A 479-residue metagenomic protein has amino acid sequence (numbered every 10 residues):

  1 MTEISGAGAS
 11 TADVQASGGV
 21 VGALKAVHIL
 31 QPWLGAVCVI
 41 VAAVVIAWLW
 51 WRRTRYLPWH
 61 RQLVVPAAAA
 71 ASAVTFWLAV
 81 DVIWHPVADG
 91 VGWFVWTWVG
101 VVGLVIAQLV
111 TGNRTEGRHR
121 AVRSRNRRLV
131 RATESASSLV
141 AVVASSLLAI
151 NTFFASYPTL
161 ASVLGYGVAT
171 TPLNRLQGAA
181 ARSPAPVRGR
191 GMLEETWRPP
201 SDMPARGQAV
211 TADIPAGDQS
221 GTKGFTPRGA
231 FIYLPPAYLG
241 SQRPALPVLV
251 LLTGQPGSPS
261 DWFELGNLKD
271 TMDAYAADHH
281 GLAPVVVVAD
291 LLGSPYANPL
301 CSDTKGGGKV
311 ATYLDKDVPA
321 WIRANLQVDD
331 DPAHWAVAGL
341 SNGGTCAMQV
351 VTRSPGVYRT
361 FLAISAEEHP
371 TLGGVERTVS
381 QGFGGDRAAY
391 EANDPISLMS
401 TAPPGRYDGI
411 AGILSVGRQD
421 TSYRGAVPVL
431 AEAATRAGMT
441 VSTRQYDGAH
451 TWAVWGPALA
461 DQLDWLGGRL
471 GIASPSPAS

Functional and structural regions predicted by a protein language model:
T2-S479: Non-catalytic cap/lid and distal C-terminal segments of serine-dependent acyl enzymes
